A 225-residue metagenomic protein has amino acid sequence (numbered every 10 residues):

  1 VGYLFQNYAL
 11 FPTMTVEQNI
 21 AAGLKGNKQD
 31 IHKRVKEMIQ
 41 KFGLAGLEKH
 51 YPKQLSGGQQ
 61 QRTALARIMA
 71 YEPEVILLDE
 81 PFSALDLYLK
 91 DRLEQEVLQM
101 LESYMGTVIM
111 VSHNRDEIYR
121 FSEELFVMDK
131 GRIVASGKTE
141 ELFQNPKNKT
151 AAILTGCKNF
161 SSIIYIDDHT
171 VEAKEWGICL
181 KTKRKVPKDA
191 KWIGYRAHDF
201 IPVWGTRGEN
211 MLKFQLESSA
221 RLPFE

Functional and structural regions predicted by a protein language model:
D30-L47, L98-Q99: Conserved ABC ATPase "signature" region
Y51-L55, Q59: Conserved ABC ATPase signature
A70-E74: A short, proline-enriched helix->beta-strand linker immediately N-terminal to the Walker B motif in ABC-type P-loop
I76-E80: Catalytic Walker B motif of ABC-type/P-loop ATPase nucleotide-binding domains
S136-G137, N145: ABC ATPase "signature
K158-F160, H169-E225: Non-catalytic connector elements of ABC transporters
